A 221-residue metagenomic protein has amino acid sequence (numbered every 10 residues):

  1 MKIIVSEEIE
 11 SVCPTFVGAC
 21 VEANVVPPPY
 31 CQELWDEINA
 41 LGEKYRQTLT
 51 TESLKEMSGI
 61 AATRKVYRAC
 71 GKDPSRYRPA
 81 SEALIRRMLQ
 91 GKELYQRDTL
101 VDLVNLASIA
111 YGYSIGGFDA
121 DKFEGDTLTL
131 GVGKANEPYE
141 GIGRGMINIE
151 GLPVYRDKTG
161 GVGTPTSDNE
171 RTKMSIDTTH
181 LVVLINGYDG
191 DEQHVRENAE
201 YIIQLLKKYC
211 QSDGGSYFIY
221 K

Functional and structural regions predicted by a protein language model:
M1-K221: Charge-biased, low-complexity intrinsically disordered regions
